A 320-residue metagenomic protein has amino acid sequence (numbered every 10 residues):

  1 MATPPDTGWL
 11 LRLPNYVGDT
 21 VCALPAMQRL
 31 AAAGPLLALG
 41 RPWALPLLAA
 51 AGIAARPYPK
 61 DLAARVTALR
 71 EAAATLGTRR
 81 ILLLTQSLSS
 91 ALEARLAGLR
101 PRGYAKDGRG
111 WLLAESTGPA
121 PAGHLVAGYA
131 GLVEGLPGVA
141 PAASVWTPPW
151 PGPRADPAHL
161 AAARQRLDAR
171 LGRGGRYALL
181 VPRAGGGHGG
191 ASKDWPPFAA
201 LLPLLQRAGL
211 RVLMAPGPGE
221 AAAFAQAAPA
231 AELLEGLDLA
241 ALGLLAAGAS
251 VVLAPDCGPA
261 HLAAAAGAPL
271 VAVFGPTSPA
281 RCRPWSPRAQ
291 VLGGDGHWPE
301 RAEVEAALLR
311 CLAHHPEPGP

Functional and structural regions predicted by a protein language model:
M1-P320: Catalytic machinery of carbohydrate-active enzymes, primarily nucleotide-sugar-dependent glycosyltransferases
